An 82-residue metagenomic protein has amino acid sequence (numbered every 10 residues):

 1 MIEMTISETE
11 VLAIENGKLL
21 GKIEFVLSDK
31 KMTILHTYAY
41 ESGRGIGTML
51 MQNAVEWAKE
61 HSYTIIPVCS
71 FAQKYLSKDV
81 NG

Functional and structural regions predicted by a protein language model:
M1-M4: Conserved N-terminal entry element of GNAT/NAT acetyltransferase domains
T9-L20: Conserved beta-hairpin
L12, K31-T33: General beta-strand recognition
K18-V26, T33: Conserved beta-strand in the GNAT
H36-G43: A short, internal acetyl-CoA/4′-phosphopantetheine-binding micro-motif in the GNAT/acyltransferase core
R44-E56: Conserved acetyl-CoA-binding loop-helix of GNAT-fold acetyltransferases
W57-F71: Conserved GNAT acetyl-CoA-binding A-motif
